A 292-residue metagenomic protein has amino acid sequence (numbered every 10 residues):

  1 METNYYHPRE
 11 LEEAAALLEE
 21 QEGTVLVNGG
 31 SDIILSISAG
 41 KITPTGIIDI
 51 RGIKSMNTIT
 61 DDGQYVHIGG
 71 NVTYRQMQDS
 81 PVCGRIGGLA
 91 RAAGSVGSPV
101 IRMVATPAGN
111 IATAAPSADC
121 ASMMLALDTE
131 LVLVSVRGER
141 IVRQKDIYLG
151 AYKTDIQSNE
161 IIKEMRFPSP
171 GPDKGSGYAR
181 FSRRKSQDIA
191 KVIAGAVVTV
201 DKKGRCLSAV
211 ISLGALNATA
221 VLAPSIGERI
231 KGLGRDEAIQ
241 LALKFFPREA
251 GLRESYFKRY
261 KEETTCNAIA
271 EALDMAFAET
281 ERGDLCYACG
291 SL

Functional and structural regions predicted by a protein language model:
M1-D274: C-terminal structural segment of proteins
A276-L292: A glycine-rich beta-strand to alpha-helix segment that forms a phosphate/ribose-binding loop at ligand/cofactor sites
